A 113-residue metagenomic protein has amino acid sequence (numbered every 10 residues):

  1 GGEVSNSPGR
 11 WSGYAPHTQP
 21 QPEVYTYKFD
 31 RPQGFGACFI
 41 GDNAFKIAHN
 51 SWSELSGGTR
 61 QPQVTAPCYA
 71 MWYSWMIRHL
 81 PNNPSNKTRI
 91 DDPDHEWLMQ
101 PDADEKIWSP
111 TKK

Functional and structural regions predicted by a protein language model:
G1-T26, F35: A short glycine-rich, His/Asp/Glu-containing loop-to-beta-strand
V4-S5, D30, M76: Structured loops at beta-to-helix junctions and adjacent beta-edge loops in soluble globular domains
G13-H17, G36-C38, L55, Q61-C68 (+1 more regions): Short beta-strand His + acidic residue motifs that chelate non-heme Fe in jelly-roll/DSBH and cupin folds
Y25-W52: A short beta-strand-loop-beta hairpin characteristic of the jelly-roll/cupin
I40-G41, C68-Y69, D91-W97: A broadly structural signal marking compact, well-ordered functional cores that mediate small-ligand/cofactor/substrate
K46-C68, S74-R78: Conserved metal-binding segment of the jelly-roll/cupin
S74-K113: Double-stranded beta-helix
